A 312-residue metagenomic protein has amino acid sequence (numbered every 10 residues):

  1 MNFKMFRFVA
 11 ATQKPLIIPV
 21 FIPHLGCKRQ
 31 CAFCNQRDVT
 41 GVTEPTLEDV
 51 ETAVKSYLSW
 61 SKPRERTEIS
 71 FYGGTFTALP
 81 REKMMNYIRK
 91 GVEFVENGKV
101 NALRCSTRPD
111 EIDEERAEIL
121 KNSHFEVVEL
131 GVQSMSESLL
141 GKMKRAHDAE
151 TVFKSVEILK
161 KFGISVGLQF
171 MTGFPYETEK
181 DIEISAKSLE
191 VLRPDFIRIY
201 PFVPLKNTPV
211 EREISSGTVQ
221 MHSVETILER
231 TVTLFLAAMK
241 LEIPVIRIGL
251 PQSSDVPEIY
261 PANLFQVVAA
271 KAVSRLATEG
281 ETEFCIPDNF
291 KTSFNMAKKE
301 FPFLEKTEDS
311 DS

Functional and structural regions predicted by a protein language model:
M1-I17, P209, S216-S312: Auxiliary Fe-S-binding modules of radical SAM enzymes
A11-D49: Canonical Radical SAM [4Fe-4S] cluster-binding loop centered on the CxxxCxxC motif and its immediate flanking residues
I22-H24, T107, I286: Hydrophobic residues in beta-strands and at strand termini
R37, Y57-W60, L234-L241: Change "in soluble alpha/beta enzymes" to "in soluble alpha/beta proteins
V39-T52, L58-W60, G73-F202, K206-T226: Conserved non-cysteine loop/helix-boundary elements of the Radical SAM core domain that shape
K62-E65: Glycine-rich phosphate/diphosphate-binding loops that line cofactor/substrate pockets in enzymes
